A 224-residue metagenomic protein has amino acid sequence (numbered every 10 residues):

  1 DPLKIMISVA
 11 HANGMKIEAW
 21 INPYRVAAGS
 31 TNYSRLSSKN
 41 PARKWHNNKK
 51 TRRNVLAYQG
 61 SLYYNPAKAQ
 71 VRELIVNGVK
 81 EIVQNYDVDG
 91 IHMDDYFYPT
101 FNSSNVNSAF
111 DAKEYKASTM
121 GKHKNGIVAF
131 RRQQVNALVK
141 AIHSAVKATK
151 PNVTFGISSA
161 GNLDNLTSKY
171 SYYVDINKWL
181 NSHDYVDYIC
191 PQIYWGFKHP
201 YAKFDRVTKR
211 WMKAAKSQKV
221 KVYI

Functional and structural regions predicted by a protein language model:
D1, A57-V76, H123-V135, P191-K198: The substrate-binding groove and active-site-proximal loops of carbohydrate-active enzymes, especially glycoside
D1-N13, N77, Q133-K140, R206: Aromatic- and glycine-enriched glycan-recognition loops and surfaces that form the carbohydrate-binding subsites
P2-S8, E18-A19, Y24-N85: Active-site-adjacent "subsite" loops/lids of carbohydrate-active enzymes
A10, I75, I82, I91-D94 (+3 more regions): Conserved, mostly hydrophobic/aromatic
M15-A28, H92-P99, K124-Y172, K219-I224: Aromatic-lined carbohydrate-recognition surfaces of secreted/lumenal glycan-active proteins
V26-N40, R52, N85-G126: Active-site-proximal loop/short-helix segments that contain or immediately flank catalytic acid/base residue(s)
A28-G29, A148-T149, T154-C190, W195-Y201 (+1 more regions): Substrate-binding cleft/loops of secretory-pathway carbohydrate-active enzymes
F197-I224: Surface-exposed substrate-engagement region within the catalytic domains of secreted or surface-exposed extracellular
